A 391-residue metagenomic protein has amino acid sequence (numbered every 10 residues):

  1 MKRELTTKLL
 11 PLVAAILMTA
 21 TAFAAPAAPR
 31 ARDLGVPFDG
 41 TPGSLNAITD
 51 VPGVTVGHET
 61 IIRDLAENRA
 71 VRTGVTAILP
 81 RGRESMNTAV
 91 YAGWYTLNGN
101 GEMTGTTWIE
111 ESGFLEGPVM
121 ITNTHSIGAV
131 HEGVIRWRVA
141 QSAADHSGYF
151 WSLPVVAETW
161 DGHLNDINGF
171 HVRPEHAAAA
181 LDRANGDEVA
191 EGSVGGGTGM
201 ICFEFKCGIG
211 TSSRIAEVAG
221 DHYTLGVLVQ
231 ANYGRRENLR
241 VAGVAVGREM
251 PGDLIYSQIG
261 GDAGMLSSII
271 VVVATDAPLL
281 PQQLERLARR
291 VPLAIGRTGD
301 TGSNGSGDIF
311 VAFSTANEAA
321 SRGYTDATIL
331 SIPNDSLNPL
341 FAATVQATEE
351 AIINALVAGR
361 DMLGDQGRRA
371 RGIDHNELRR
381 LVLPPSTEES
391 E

Functional and structural regions predicted by a protein language model:
K2-R3, M18, A219-Y223: Well-ordered, non-transmembrane segments within structured domains
K2-V13: Bacterial N-terminal signal peptides that target proteins for export
P11-T21: Bacterial N-terminal signal peptides
A25-E391: Alpha/propeptide regions of enzymes that mature by internal proteolysis
